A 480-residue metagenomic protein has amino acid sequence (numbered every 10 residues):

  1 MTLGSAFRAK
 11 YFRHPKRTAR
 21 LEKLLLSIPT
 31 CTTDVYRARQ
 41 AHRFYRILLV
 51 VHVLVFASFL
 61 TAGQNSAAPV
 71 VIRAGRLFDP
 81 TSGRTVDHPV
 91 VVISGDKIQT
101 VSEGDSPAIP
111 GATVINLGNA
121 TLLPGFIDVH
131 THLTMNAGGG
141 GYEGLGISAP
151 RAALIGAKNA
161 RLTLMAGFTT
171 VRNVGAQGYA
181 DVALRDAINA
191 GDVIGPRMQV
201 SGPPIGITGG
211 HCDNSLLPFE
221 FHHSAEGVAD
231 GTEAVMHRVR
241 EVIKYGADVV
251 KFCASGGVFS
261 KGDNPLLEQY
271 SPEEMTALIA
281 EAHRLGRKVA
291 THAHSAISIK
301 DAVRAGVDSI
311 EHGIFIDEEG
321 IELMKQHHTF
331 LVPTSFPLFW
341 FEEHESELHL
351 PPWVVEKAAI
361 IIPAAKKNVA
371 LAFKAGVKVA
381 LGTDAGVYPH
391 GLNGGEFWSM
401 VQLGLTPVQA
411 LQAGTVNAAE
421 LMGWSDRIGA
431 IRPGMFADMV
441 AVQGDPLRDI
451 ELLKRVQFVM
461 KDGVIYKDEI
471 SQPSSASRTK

Functional and structural regions predicted by a protein language model:
L77, S82-L123: Histidine-rich, glycine-flanked metal-binding segment
L117-D192, I207-H211, S215-P218, E273 (+2 more regions): Metal-associated gating/positioning segment near the N- to mid-region
M135-A152, L164, T208-S224, G257-P272 (+1 more regions): Active-site gating loops and adjacent loop-to-helix segments of metal-dependent hydrolytic enzymes
A137-G141, D181, S260-G262, I299-A305 (+5 more regions): Histidine/acidic-residue-rich catalytic or RNA/ligand-binding cores of hydrolases and nuclease-related proteins
G146, R284, K288, H349-W353 (+1 more regions): His/Asp/Glu-enriched, well-ordered alpha-helical/loop segment that forms or immediately abuts the divalent-metal
I155-D181, G195-P204, A247-S260, K288 (+2 more regions): Divalent metal-dependent hydrolysis catalytic cores, especially in the metallo-beta-lactamase
D186, A190-P204, L266-T291, V332-P333: Alpha-helix-loop-beta-strand connector modules within alpha/beta enzyme cores
G414, E420, P433-S475: C-terminal cap of metal-dependent C-N hydrolases
